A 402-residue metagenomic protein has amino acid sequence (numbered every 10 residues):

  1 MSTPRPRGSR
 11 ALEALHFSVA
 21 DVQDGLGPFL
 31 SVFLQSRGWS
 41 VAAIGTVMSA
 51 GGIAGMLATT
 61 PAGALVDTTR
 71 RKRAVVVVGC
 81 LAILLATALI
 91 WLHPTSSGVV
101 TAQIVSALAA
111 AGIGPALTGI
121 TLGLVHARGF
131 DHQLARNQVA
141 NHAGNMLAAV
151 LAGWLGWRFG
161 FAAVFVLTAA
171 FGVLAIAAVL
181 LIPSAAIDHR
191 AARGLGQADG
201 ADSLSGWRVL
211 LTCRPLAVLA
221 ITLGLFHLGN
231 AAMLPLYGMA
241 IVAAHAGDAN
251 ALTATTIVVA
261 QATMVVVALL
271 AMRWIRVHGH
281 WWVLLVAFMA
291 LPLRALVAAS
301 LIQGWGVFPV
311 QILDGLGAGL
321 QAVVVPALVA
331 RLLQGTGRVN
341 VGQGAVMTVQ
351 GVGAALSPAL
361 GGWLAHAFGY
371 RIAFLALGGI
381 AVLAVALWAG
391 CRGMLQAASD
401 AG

Functional and structural regions predicted by a protein language model:
M1-R7, A185-L219: Juxtamembrane intracellular "pre-TM" segments in multi-pass secondary transporters
S2-G52, V218, T222, H227-I241: Helix-loop boundary and gating motifs at the non-cytosolic
T46-A64, V258-L270: Central cavity-lining transmembrane alpha-helices of secondary-active solute carriers, predominantly the Major
A58-R71, G156, V267-G279: Helix-to-loop junctions at the C-terminal end of transmembrane segments in multipass secondary transporters
A74-A88, A169, W282-L296: Structural signature of the two symmetry-related core transmembrane helices
I104-N141: Cytoplasmic helix-loop-helix junction between adjacent transmembrane helices in 12-TM secondary transporters
V164-L180, F374-G390: Symmetry-related core transmembrane helices of the 12-TM Major Facilitator Superfamily/SLC fold
R338-H366: A late C-terminal transmembrane helix in Major Facilitator Superfamily
